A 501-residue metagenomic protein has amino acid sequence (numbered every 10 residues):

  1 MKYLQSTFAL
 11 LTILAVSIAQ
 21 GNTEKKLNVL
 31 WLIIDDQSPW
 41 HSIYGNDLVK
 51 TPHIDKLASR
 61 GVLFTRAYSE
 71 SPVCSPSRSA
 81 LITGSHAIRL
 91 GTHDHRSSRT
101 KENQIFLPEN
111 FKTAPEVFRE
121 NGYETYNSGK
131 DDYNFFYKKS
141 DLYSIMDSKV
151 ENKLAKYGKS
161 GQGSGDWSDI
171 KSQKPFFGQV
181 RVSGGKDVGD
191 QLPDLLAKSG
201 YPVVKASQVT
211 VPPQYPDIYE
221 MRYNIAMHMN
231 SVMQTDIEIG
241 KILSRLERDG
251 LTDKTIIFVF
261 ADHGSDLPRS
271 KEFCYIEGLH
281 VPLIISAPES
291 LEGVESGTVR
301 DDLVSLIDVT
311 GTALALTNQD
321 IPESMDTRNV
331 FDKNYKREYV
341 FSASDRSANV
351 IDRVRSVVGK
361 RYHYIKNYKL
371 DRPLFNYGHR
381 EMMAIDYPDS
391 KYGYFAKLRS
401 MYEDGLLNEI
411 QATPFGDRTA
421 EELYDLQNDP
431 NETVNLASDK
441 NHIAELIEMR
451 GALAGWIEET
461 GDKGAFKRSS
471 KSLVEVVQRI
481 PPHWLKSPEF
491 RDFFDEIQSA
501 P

Functional and structural regions predicted by a protein language model:
N22-L27, I34, P39, L63 (+3 more regions): Long, internal low-complexity/basic segments
W31, S38-T113, V117-Y123, G464: Active-site segment of extracytoplasmic enzymes that catalyze sulfate/phosphate-ester chemistry
D47-T51, S69-V73, N103-F111, R222-I237 (+3 more regions): A short beta-strand-to-alpha-helix junction
P52, L81, K130, F136-K139 (+5 more regions): Polar, surface-exposed loop/tail segments that function as active-site lids or cofactor/substrate-recognition elements
A80-G189, R328, N334, A343-S344: Catalytic-site neighborhoods of secreted/periplasmic enzymes that process anionic sulfate/phosphate groups
K205-T255, A287-L291, A315-L316: A long, amphipathic alpha-helix that forms part of the scaffold/cap immediately adjacent to metal-dependent active
E247-S305, N318, P322-D326, S342-A343 (+2 more regions): Histidine-centered active-site microenvironments of extracellular/periplasmic hydrolases and transferases
T310, T317-E422: C-terminal cap/loop subdomain of S1 sulfatases and analogous C-terminal strand-loop tails that border
